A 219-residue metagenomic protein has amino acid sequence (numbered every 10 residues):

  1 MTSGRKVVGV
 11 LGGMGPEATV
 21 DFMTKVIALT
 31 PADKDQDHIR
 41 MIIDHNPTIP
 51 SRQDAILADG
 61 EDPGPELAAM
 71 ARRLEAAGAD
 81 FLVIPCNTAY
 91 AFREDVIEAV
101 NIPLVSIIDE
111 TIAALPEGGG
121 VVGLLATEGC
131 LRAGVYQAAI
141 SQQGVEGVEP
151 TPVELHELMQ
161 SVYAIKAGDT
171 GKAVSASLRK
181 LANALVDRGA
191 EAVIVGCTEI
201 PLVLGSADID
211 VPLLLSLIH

Functional and structural regions predicted by a protein language model:
T2-D62, R132-T170: N-terminal glycine-rich anion-binding loop in soluble enzyme alpha/beta folds
G9, G123-L125, E191: Conserved beta-strand elements of the Class I
A58-R73, A173-L181: Glycine-rich, highly charged phosphate/nucleotide-binding loops
R72-G78, P116, V186: Non-catalytic positions within long, well-ordered alpha-helices that form the structural scaffold/packing of enzyme
L74-F92, C197-P201: Beta-alpha junction/loop-to-helix N-cap segments that form part of ligand/metal-binding clefts
T88-N101, I107, Q137, L202-D210: Short Gly/Thr/Asp-enriched flexible loops that form oxyanion-binding sites at enzyme active sites
A89-Y90, C130-R132, V174-A207: Hydrophobic alpha-helical
I218-H219: Conserved small/polar residues in nucleotide/adenosyl-binding loops
